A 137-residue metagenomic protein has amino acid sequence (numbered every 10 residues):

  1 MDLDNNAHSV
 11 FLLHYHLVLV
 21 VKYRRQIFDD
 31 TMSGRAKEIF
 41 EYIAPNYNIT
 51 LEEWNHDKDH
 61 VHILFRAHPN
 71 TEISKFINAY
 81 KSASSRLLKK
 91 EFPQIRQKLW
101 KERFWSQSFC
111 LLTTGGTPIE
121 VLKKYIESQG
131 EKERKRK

Functional and structural regions predicted by a protein language model:
M1-K137: Basic nucleic-acid-binding interfaces
